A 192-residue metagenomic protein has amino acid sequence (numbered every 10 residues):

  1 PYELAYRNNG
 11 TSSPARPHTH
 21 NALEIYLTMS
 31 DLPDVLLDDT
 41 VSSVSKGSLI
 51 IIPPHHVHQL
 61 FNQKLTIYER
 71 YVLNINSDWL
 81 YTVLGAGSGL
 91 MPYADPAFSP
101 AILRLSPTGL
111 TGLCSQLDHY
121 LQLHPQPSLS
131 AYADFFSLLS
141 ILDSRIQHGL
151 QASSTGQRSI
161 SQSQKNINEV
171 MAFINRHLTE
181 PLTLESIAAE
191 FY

Functional and structural regions predicted by a protein language model:
P1-L49, H55-H56, K64, A86-P92 (+1 more regions): Generic protein-terminus/edge-of-domain signal
P1-N8, V57-P125, S140-S153: A hydrophobic/aromatic-rich effector-binding and dimerization subdomain of bacterial HTH-type transcriptional regulators
A5, S48, P54, V72 (+3 more regions): Small-side-chain structural scaffolding
N8, L37, P53, L73 (+3 more regions): Preference for short coil/turn "hinge" residues that link or interrupt alpha-helices
S43, Q59, F173: Conserved beta-strand positions that form and line the central face of beta-propeller blades
A97-T108, Q122-F135, L139-E180, L184-S186 (+1 more regions): Short, Lys/Arg-enriched, Trp-marked, Pro/Gly-tolerant hinge/linker segments that flank
